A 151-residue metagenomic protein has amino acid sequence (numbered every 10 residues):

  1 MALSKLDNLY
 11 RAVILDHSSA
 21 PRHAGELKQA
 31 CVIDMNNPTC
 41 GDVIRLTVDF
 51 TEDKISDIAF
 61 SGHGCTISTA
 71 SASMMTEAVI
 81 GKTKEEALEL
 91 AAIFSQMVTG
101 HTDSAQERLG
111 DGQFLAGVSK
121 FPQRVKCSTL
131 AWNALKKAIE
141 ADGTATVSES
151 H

Functional and structural regions predicted by a protein language model:
M1-K28, K82-H151: C-terminal binding/interaction regions
A20-G62: Structured beta-strand/loop patches that form or line metal/cofactor-binding pockets in enzymes
P38-D49, T66, Q106, E140-S148: Contiguous, function-dense segments enriched for cysteine-driven chemistry and partner/ligand-binding capacity
C40, I67, K120-R124: Secondary-structure capping and boundary motifs in well-ordered enzyme cores
H63-T69: Short, thiol/selenol-centered motifs that function as redox-active sites or metal-ligating centers
T69-A70, E89: Alpha-helical macromolecular-interaction surfaces
S71-T83: Alpha-helical support elements that line or immediately flank enzyme active sites and cofactor-binding pockets
